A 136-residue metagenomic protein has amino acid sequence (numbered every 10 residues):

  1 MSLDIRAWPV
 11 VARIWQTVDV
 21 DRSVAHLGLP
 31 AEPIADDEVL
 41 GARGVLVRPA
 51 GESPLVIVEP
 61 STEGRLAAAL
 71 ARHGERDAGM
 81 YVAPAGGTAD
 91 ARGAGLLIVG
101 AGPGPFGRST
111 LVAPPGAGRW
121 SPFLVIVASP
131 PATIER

Functional and structural regions predicted by a protein language model:
M1-A7, A35-E38, R43-S61, G79 (+1 more regions): Vicinal oxygen chelate
D4-T17, L27-A31, A35, G74: Internal, well-folded beta-alpha domain core
P9-I14, D19-V24, R43-A50: Generic detector of short, locally flexible boundary/turn motifs and exposed helical patches
V10, T17, R65-A68, P122: Intrinsic disorder/low-complexity segments enriched in polar/charged and small flexible residues
Q16-P33, G86-G95: Amphipathic alpha-helical segments
D21, G64-R65, I134: A broad, structure-centric signal for solvent-exposed, well-ordered loop/edge residues that line or flank functional
L66-L70, S129-P131: ER-lumen resident redox/N-glycosylation machinery signature
A68-A85: Short, solvent-exposed interaction modules
